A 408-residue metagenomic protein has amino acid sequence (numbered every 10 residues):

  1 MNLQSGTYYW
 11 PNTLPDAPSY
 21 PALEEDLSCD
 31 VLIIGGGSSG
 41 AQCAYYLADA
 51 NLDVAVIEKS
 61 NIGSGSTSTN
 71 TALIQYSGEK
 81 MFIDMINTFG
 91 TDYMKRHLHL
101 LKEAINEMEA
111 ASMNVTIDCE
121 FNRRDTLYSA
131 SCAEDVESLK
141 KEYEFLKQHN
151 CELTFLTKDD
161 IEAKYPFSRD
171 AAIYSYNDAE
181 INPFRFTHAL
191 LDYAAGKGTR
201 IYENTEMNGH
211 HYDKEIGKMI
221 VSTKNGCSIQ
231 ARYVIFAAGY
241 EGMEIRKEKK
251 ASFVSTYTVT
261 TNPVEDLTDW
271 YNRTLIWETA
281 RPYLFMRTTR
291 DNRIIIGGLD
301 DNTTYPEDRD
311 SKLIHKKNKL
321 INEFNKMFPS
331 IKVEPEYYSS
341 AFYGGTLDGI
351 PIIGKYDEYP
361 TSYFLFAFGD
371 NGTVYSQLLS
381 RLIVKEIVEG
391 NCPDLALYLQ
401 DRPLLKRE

Functional and structural regions predicted by a protein language model:
M1-V31: Extreme N-terminal leader/targeting segments of oxidoreductases
V31-V56: N-terminal Rossmann-like FAD-binding beta1-loop-alpha1 element of flavoenzymes
D49-T69: Glycine-rich FAD pyrophosphate-binding loop
T69-L100: Glycine-rich active-site loop/strand segments that organize a redox cofactor
T88-Y193: Rossmann-like flavin
N114-N122, M207-Y212, S228-A231, F236-E358: Active-site substrate-recognition segment that forms the wall of the catalytic cavity or substrate channel
A172-A231: Helical element adjacent to the flavin cofactor pocket in flavoenzyme catalytic cores
N325-E408: C-terminal catalytic lobe of FAD-dependent flavoproteins
